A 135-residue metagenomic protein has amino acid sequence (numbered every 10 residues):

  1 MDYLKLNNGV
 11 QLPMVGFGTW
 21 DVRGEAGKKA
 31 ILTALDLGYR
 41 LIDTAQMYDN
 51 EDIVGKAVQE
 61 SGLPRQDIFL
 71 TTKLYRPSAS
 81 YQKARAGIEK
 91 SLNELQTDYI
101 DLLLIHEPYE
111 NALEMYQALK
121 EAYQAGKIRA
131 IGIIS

Functional and structural regions predicted by a protein language model:
M1-I68, Q124: N-terminal binding-site loop/beta-alpha segment at the start of enzyme catalytic domains that lines or forms
P13-G18, I42, I68-T72, I100-I105 (+1 more regions): Hydrophobic faces of well-ordered beta-strands that scaffold small-molecule active sites in alpha/beta enzyme cores
D21, Y48, L74-S78, I105-E110: Short histidine/acidic/glycine/proline-rich micro-motifs that form metal- and phosphate-coordinating active-site loops
R40, R65, K73-R76, K127-R129: Basic side chains
V58, L74, L119-A122: Hydrophobic positions in alpha-helices of CheY-like receiver
A79-S135: Glycine/proline-rich, positively charged, aromatic-decorated active-site loop/lid region on the catalytic face
